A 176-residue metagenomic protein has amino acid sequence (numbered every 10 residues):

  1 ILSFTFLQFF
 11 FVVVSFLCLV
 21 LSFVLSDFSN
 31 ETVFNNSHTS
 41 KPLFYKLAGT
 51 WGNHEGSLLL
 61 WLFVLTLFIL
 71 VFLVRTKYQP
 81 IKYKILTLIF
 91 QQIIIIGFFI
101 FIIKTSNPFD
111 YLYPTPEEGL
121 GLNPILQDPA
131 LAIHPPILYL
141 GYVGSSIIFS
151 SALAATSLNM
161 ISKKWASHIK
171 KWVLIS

Functional and structural regions predicted by a protein language model:
I1-S176: Polytopic transmembrane helical bundles with strong interfacial aromatic enrichment
